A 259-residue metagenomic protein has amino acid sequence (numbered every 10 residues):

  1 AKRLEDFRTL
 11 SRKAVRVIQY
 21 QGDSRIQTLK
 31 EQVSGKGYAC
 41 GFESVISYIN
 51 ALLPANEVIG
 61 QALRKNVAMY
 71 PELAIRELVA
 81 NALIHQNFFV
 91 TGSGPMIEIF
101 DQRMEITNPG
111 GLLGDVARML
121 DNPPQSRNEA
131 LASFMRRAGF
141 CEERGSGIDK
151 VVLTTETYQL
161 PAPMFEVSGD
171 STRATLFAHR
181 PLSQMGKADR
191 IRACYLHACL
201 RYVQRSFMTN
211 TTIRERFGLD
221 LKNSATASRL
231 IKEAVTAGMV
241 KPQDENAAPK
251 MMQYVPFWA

Functional and structural regions predicted by a protein language model:
A1-A259: C-terminal regulatory or interaction extensions
